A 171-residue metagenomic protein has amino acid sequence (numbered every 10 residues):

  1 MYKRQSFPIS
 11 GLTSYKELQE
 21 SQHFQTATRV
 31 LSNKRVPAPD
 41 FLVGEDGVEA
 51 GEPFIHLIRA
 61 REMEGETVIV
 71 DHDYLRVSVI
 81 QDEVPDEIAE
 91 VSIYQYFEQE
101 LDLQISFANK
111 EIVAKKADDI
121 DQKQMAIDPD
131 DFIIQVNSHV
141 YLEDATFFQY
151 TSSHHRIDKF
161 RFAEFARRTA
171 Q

Functional and structural regions predicted by a protein language model:
M1-Q5: Conserved small/polar residues in nucleotide/adenosyl-binding loops
S6-T26: Short glycine- and basic-residue-enriched patches
T13, Q25-Q171: C-terminal all-alpha effector/ligand-binding and dimerization domain of prokaryotic HTH-type transcriptional repressors
